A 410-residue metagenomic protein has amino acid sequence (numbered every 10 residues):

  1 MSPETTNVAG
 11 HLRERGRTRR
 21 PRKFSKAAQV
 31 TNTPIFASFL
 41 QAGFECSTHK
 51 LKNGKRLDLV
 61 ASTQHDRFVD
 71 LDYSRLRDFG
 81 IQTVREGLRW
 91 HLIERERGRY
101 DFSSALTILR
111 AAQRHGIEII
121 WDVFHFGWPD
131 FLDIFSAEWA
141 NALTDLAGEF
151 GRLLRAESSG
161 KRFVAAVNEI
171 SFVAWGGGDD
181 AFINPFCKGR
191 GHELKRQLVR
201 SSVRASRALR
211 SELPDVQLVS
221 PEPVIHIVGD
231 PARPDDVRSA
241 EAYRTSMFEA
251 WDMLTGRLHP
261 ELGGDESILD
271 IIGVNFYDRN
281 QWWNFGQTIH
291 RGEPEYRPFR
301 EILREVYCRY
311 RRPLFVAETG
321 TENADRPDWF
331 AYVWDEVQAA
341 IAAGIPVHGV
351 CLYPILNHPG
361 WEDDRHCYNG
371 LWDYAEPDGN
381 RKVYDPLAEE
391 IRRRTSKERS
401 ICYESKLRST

Functional and structural regions predicted by a protein language model:
S2-R67, Y73, R77-F79, E94-T410: Non-catalytic scaffold segments within catalytic domains of secreted glycoside hydrolases
R85-L88: Active-site gating/metal-coordination segments in enzymes
